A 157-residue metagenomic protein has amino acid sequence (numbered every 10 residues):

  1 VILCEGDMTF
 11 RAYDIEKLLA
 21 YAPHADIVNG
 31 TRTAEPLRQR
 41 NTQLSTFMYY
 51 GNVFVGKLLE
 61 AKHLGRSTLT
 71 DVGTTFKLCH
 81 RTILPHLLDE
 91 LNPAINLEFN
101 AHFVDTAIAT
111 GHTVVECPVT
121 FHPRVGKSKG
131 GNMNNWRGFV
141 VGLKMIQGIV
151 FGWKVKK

Functional and structural regions predicted by a protein language model:
V1-T9: Short beta-strand-to-loop acidic/aromatic patch adjacent to the donor-nucleotide binding site
I2, V28, V115-C117: Hydrophobic/aromatic beta-strand patches that form the interior of the parallel beta-sheet core in alpha/beta enzyme
M8, R32, V119: Active-site loop/turn elements of alpha/beta-hydrolase fold enzymes, especially the short glycine-/histidine-rich
A12-P93, R124-W136, V140-L143: Acceptor/aglycone-binding surface of glycosyltransferases and processive sugar-polymer synthases
V72, L97-V104: Conserved glycosyltransferase catalytic-site signature
P93-I95, V104-H122: Catalytic donor-sugar/metal-binding loop of nucleotide-sugar-dependent glycosyltransferases
K144-K157: C-terminal, non-catalytic tails of nucleotide-sugar-dependent glycosyltransferases
